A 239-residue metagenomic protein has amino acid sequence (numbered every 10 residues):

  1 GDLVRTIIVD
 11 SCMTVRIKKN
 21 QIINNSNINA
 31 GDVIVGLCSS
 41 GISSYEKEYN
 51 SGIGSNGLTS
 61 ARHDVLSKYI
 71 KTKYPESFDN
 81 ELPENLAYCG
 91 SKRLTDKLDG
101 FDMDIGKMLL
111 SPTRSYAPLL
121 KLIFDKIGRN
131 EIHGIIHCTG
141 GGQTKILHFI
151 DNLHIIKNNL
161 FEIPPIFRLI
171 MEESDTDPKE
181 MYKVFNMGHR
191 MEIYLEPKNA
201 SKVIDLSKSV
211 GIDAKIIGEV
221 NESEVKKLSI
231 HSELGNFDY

Functional and structural regions predicted by a protein language model:
G1-Y239: Helix-biased detector of long, well-ordered alpha-helical tracts
